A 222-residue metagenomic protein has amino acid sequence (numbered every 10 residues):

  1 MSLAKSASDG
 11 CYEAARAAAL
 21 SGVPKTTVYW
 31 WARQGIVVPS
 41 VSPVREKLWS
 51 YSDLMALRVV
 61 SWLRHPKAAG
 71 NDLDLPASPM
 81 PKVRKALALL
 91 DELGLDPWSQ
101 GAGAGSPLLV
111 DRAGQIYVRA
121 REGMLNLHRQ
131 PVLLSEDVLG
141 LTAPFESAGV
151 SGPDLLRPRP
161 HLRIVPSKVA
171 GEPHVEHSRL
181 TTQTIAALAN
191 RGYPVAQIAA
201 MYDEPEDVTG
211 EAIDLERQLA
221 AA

Functional and structural regions predicted by a protein language model:
S2-G10, S178-Y193: Short, amphipathic alpha-helical "recognition" segments used to contact nucleic acids or chromatin
S2-W31: Polyanion-binding surface elements
G10, G35-L127: Arg/Lys-rich, alpha-helical DNA-contact motif
S21-W30, A200-E211: Short, basic interhelical loop/turn and adjoining N-cap of the next helix at nucleic-acid- or acidic-partner-contacting
Q34-V41, V195, D207-A222: Short, solvent-exposed alpha-helical "recognition" segments
W49, P158-L180: Short, Lys/Arg-enriched anionic-surface-contact patches
W98, A102-G105, D111-P160, A170-G171: Hydrophobic packing positions characteristic of elongated beta-solenoid/beta-helix-type spike/fiber shafts
